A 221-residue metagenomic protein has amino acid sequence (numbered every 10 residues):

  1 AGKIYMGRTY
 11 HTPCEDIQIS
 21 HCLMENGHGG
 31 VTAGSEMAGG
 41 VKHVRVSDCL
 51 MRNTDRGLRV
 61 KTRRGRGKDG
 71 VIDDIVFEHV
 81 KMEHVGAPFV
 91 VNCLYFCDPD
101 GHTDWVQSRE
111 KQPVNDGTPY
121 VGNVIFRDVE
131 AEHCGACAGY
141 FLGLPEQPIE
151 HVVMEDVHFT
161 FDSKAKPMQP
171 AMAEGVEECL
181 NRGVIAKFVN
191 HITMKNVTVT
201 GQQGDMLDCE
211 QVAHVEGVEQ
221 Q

Functional and structural regions predicted by a protein language model:
A1-Q221: Extracellular/periplasmic carbohydrate-active domains that bind, remodel, or depolymerize complex polysaccharides
